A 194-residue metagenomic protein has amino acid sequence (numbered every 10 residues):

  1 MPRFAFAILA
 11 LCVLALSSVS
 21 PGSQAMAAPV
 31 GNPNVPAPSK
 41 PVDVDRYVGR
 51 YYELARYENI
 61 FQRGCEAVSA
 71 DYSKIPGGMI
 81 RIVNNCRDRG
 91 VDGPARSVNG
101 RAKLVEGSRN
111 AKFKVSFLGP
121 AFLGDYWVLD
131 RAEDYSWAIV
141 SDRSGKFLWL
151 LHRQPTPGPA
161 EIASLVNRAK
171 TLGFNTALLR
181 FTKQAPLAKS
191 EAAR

Functional and structural regions predicted by a protein language model:
P2-L14, V19-R194: A beta-rich soluble binding module of mature secreted/lumenal proteins
